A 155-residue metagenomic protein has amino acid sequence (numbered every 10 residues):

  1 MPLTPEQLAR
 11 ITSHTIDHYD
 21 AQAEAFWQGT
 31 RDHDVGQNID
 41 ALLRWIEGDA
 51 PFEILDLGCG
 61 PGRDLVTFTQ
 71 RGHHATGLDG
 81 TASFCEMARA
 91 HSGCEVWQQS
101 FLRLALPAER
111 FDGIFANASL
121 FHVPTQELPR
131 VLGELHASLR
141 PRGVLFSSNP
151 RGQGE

Functional and structural regions predicted by a protein language model:
P2-D49, Q153: Conserved class I S-adenosyl-L-methionine
A50-G60: Conserved class I S-adenosyl-L-methionine
L55, T76, W97, F115 (+1 more regions): Conserved Rossmann-like nucleotide-binding pocket used by diverse enzymes that bind dinucleotide cofactors
P61-R103: Class I SAM-dependent methyltransferase SAM/SAH-binding core
L102-I114: A short acidic, Gly/Pro-enriched loop at the edge of an enzyme's catalytic core that lines a small-molecule cofactor
G113-E127: A short SAM/SAH-binding and catalytic strip from SAM-dependent methyltransferases
P129-P141: A short glycine-rich, Lys/Arg-flanked "PGG" loop and its adjoining helix->strand segment in the class I
R142-N149: Conserved beta-strand signature within the Rossmann-like core of class I S-adenosyl-L-methionine
